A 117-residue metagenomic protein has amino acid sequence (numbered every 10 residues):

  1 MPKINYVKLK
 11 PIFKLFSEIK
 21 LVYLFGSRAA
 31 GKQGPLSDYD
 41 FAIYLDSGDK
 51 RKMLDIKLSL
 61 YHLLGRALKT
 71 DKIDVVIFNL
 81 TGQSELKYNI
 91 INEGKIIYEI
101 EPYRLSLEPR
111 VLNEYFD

Functional and structural regions predicted by a protein language model:
M1-L21, A30-G31, P35, G48-D117: Catalytic core of pol beta-like nucleotidyltransferases
D38-Y39: Conserved loop-to-beta-strand segment in the C-terminal subdomain of adenylate-forming
A42-D46: Short hydrophobic/aromatic beta-strand micro-patches that form the beta-sheet surface supporting nucleotide- or nucleic
